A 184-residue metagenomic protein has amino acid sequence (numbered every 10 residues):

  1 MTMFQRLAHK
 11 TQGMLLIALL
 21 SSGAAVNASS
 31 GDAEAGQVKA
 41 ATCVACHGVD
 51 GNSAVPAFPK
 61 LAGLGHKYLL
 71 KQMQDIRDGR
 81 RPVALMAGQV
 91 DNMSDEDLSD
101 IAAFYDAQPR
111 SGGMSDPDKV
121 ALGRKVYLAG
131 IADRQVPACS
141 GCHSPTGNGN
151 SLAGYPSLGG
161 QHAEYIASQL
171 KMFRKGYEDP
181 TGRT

Functional and structural regions predicted by a protein language model:
T2-M14: Bacterial N-terminal signal peptides that target proteins for export
Q12-G23: Bacterial N-terminal signal peptides
A24-A40, A54-A57, D106-D133: Electrostatic cytochrome c docking/interface patches
A33-G79: The feature marks the first
A35, Y68-K71, D75, L85-G88 (+3 more regions): Extracytoplasmic/secreted proteins, especially bacterial periplasmic and envelope-associated proteins
A35-A41, H66, L70, L128-S140 (+3 more regions): Sequence context surrounding c-type heme c attachment/ligation sites in exported
C43-D50, I101, V136-P145: The canonical Cys-X-X-Cys-His
A54-K60, D75-D118, S151-S157, R174-T184: Axial heme c-ligation environment in periplasmic c-type cytochrome domains
